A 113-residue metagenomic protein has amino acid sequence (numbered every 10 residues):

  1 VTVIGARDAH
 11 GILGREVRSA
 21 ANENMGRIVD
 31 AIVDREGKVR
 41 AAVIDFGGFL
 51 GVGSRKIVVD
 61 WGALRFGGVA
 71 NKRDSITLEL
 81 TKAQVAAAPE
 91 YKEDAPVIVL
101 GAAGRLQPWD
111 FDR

Functional and structural regions predicted by a protein language model:
V1-R113: Peripheral interaction segments used for macromolecular assembly
